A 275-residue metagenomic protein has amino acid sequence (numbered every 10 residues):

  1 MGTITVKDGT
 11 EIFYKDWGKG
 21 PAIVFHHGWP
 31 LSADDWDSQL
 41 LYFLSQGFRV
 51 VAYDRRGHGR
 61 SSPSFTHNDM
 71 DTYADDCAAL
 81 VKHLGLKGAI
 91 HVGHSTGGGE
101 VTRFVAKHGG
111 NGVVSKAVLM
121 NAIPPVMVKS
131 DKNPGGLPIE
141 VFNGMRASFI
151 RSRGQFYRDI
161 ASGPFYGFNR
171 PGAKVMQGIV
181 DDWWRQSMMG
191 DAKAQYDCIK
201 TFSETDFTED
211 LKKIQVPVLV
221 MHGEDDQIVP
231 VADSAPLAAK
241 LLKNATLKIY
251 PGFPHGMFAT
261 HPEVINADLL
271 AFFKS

Functional and structural regions predicted by a protein language model:
T10-P63: Conserved HGGG/HGGXW glycine-rich cap/lid loop of the alpha/beta-hydrolase fold
H27-W29, A89, G93-S95: Conserved alpha/beta-hydrolase "nucleophile elbow" surrounding the catalytic nucleophile
T72-A89: Conserved acidic catalytic loop of the alpha/beta-hydrolase fold
T102-R151: Flexible "cap/lid" loop of the alpha/beta hydrolase fold
P125-V128, K132-L137, A147-K212: Conserved alpha/beta-hydrolase catalytic His-Asp/Glu region
I214, V220-H222, D226: Short beta-strand/loop motif that positions the catalytic acidic residue of the alpha/beta-hydrolase fold
Q227-D233: Conserved alpha/beta-hydrolase "acid-adjacent" motif
N244-S275: Catalytic active-site module of serine/aspartate enzymes centered on a nucleophile-bearing elbow/loop
